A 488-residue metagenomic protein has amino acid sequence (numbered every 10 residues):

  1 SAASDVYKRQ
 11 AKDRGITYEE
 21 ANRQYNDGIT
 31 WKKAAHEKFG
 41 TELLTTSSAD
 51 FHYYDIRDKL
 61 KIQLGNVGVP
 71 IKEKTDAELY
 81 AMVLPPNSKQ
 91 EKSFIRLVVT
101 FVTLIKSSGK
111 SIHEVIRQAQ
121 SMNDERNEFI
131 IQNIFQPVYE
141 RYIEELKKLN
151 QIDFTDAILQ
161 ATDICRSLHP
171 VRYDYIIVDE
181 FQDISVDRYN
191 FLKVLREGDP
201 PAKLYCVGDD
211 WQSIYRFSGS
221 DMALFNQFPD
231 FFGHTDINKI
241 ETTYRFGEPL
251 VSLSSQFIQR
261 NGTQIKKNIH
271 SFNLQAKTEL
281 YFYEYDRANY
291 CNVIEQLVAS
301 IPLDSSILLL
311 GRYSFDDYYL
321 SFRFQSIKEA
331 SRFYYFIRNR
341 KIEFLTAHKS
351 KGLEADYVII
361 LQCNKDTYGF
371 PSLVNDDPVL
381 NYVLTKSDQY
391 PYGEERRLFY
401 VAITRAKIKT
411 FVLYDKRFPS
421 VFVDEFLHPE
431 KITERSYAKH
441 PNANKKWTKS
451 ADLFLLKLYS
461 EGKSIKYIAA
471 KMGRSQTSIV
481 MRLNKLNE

Functional and structural regions predicted by a protein language model:
A2-Y7: Short, small-residue-biased leader/transition segments that mark boundaries at the very start of proteins
D13-G28, K33, E37-K38, T46-Q151: A basic/glycine-biased coupling hinge at the interface between accessory DNA-binding modules
G28, K33, V186-K277: Conserved RecA-like helicase ATPase core segment that couples NTP binding/hydrolysis to strand translocation
R126-L224, T242, G352: Conserved helicase NTPase motor core
H234-D236, T242-I337, S350, P391-G393: Helicase P-loop NTPase motor core
L303-S306, S350-K416, S420-E425, I432: Conserved helicase C-terminal RecA-like lobe
W447-G462: Short, amphipathic alpha-helical "recognition" segments used to contact nucleic acids or chromatin
I468-A469: Short alpha-helical "recognition helix" segments of helix-turn-helix
